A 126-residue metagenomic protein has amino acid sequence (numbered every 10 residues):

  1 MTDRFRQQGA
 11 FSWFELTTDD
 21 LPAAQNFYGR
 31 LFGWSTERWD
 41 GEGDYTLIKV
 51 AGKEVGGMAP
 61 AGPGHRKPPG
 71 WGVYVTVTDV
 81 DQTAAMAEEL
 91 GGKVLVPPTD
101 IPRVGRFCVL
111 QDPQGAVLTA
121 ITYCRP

Functional and structural regions predicted by a protein language model:
M1-S12, L16, E37-R38, A84 (+1 more regions): Vicinal oxygen chelate
T2-D3, Q8-E54, E89: Core segments of cupin and vicinal oxygen chelate
Q7, F27, A59, H65-R66 (+1 more regions): Generic signal for short, ordered secondary-structure residues within or immediately flanking folded domains
F11-D19, L47, P63-M86, R106-Q111: Vicinal oxygen chelate
W34-G70, P113, V117-Y123: Conserved short beta-strand elements that form part of the metal-binding/catalytic scaffold of enzyme active sites
Y45-I48, K53, V75-T78, T99-P102 (+2 more regions): Residue-level marker of intrinsically disordered, low-complexity segments enriched for small/polar residues
